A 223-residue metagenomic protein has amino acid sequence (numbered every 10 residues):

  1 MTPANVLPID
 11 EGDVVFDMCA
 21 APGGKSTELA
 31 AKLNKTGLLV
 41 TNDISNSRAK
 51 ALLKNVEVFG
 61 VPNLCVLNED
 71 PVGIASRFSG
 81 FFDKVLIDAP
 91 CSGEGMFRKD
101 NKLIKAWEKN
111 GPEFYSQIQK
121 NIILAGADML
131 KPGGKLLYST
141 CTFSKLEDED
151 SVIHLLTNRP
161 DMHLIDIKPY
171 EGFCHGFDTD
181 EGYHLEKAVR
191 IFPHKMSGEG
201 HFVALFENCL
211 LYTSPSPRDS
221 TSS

Functional and structural regions predicted by a protein language model:
D13-C19: Conserved class I S-adenosyl-L-methionine
P22-N34: Conserved SAM-binding loop of SAM-dependent methyltransferases across substrates and taxa, primarily the Class I
N34, L130-K131: Helix-to-beta-strand junctions that scaffold the AdoMet/dcAdoMet cofactor pocket in Class I SAM-dependent enzymes
L38-N42: Conserved SAM-binding motif I beta-strand of class I
S47, K84-L124, C141-D148: Mobile active-site "lid"/loop adjacent to the S-adenosyl-L-methionine
L53-R77: S-adenosyl-L-methionine
R77-K84: A short acidic, Gly/Pro-enriched loop at the edge of an enzyme's catalytic core that lines a small-molecule cofactor
Y212-D219: Conserved small/polar residues in nucleotide/adenosyl-binding loops
